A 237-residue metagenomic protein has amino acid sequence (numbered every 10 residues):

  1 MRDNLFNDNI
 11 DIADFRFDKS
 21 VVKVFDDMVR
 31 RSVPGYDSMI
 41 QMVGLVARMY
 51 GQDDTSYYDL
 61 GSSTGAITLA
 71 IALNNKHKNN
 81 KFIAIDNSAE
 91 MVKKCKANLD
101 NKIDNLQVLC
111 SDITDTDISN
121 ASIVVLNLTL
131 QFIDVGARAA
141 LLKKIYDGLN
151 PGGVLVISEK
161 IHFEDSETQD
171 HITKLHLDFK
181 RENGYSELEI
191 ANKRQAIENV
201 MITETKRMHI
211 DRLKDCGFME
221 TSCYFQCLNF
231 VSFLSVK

Functional and structural regions predicted by a protein language model:
I10-D14, K19-M39: Class I SAM-dependent methyltransferase Rossmann-like catalytic core, especially the SAM/SAH-binding loop
G35-D53: Conserved alpha-helix/loop element of class I SAM-dependent methyltransferases that forms part of the SAM/SAH-binding
Y58, S63-D115: Class I SAM-dependent methyltransferase SAM/SAH-binding core
V125: A conserved beta-strand element that flanks and buttresses the S-adenosyl-L-methionine
A139-P151: A short glycine-rich, Lys/Arg-flanked "PGG" loop and its adjoining helix->strand segment in the class I
G152-K160: Conserved beta-strand signature within the Rossmann-like core of class I S-adenosyl-L-methionine
I161-R212: C-terminal alpha-helical "lid/dimerization" subdomain adjacent to the S-adenosyl-L-methionine
C216-K237: Core SAM-dependent methyltransferase catalytic element
